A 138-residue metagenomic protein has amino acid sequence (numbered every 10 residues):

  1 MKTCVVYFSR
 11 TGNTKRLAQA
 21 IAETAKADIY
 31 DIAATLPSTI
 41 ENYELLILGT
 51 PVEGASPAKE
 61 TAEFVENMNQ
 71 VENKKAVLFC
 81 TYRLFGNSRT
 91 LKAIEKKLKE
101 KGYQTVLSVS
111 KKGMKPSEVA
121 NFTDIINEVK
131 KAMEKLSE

Functional and structural regions predicted by a protein language model:
T3-C4, S9-I32, I40-E138: FMN-binding flavodoxin-like domain, especially the glycine-rich phosphate-binding loop
